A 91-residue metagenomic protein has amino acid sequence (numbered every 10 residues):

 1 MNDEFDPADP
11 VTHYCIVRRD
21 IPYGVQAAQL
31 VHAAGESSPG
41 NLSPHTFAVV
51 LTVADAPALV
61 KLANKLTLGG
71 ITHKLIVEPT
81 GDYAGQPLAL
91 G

Functional and structural regions predicted by a protein language model:
M1-G91: Positively charged, small/polar-rich N-terminal and surface patches that mediate targeting and assembly and bind
